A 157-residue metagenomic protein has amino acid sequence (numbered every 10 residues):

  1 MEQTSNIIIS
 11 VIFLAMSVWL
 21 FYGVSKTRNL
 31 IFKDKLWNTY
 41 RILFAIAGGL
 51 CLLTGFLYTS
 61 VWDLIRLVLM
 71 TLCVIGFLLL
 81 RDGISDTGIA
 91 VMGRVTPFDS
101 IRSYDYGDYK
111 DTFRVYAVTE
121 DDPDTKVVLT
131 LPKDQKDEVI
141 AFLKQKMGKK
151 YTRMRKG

Functional and structural regions predicted by a protein language model:
M1-D82, M154-G157: Eukaryotic intrinsically disordered, low-complexity regulatory linkers and tails enriched in Ser/Thr/Pro
L79, V91, K126-L129: Short, flexible active-site loop motifs that bind/organize anionic cofactors or intermediates
D82-R94: A cytosolic-side transmembrane-helix exit/cap motif
G88, K110-R114: A generic structural signal for beta-strand entry/edge sites
V95-K110: Phosphoinositide-dependent membrane-docking surfaces
V115-G157: A membrane-cytosol interface segment of integral membrane proteins
